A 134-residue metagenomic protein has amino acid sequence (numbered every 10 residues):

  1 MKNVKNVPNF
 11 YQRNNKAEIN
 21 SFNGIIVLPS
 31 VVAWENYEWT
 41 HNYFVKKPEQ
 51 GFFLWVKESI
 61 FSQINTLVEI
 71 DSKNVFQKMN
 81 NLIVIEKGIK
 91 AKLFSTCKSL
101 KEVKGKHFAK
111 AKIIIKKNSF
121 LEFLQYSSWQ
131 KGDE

Functional and structural regions predicted by a protein language model:
M1-T40: Short, Gly/Pro- and small/polar-rich lid/capping loops
N20-S21, E35-E134: Conserved beta-strand/loop scaffold segments within soluble protein domains that form the structured core and edges
